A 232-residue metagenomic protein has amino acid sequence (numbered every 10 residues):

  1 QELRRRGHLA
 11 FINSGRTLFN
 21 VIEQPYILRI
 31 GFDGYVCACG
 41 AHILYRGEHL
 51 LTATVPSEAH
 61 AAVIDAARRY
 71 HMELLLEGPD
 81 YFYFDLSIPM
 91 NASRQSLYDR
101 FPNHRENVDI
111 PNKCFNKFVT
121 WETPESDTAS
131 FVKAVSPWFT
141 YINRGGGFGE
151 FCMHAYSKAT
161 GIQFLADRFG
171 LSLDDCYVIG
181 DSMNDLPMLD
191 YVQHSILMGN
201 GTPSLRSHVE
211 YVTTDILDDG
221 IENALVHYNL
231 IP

Functional and structural regions predicted by a protein language model:
Q1-M90: Active-site phosphate-binding/coordination module
L3, C39, I162, M188-V192: Hydrophobic residues within well-ordered alpha-helices
G7-F11, G31-D33, N116-F118, D174-D175 (+1 more regions): Short active-site oxyanion
F11, V36, Y177-I179, I196 (+1 more regions): Hydrophobic/aromatic beta-strand patches that form the interior of the parallel beta-sheet core in alpha/beta enzyme
N20-E23, S130, G161, P187-M188 (+2 more regions): Phosphate- and divalent-cation-binding pockets in alpha/beta enzyme and binding domains that engage nucleotide-derived
L28-G31, C39, A134-W138, Y191-V192 (+1 more regions): Short, structured coil segments at secondary-structure junctions
A66-M188, N200: Conserved acidic, metal-coordinating active-site core of Asp-based, Mg2+-dependent phosphoryl-transfer enzymes
Y191, S195, G199-P232: Asp-based, Mg2+/Mn2+-dependent phosphohydrolase catalytic module
